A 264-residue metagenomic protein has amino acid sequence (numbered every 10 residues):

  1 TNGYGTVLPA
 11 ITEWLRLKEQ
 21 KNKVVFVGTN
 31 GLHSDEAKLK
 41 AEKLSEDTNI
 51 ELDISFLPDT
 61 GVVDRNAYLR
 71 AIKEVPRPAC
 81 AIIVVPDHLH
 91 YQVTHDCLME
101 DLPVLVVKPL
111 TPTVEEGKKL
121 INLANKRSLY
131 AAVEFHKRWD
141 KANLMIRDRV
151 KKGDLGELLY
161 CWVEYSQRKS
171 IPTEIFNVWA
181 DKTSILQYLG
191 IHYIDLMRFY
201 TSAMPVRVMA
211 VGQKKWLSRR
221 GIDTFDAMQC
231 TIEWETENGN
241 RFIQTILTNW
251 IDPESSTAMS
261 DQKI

Functional and structural regions predicted by a protein language model:
T1-E100, K118, N122, K126: N-terminal glycine-/serine-/threonine-rich beta1-alpha1-beta2 phosphate-ribose binding loop of Rossmann-like
I82-I83, V106, V163: Redox-cofactor binding/interface segments in oxidoreductases and associated redox assembly factors
D101, V107-P109: Short helix/strand-capping hinge loops at secondary-structure junctions that flank key functional elements
L110-E115, W139-K141: Conserved PLP phosphate-binding loop immediately N-terminal to the Schiff-base lysine helix in PLP-dependent enzymes
K119-H136, E157-C161: Rossmann-fold dehydrogenase core element
K137-F225, C230, I243, D252: Predominantly a Rossmann-like dinucleotide-binding segment in NAD(P)-dependent oxidoreductases
T236-I264: NAD(P)-dinucleotide binding in Rossmann-like oxidoreductases
